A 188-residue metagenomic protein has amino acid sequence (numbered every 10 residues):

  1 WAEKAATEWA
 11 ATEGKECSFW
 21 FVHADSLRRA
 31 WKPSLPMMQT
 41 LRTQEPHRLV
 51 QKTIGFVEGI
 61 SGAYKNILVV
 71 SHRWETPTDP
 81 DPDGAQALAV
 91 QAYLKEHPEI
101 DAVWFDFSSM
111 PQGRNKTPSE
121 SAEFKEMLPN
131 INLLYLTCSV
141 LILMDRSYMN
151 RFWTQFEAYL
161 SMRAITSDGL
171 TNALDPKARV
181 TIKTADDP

Functional and structural regions predicted by a protein language model:
W1-P188: The feature represents the membrane-entry module of six-transmembrane cation channels
